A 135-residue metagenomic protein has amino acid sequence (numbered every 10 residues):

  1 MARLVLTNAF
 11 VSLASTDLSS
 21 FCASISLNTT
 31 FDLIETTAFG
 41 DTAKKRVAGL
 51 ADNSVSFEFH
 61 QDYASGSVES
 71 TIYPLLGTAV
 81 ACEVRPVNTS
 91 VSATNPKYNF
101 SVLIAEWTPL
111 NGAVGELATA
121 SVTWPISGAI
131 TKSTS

Functional and structural regions predicted by a protein language model:
M1-Y63, Y98-L117: Solvent-exposed edge beta-strands and adjacent loop segments that serve as assembly or binding interfaces
D41, F57, P86-S92, V114 (+1 more regions): Short C-terminal domain-edge/linker segments immediately following a structured domain
K44, N53, S70, A81 (+2 more regions): Intrinsically disordered, low-complexity, compositionally biased regions/tails
S56-E58, E83, T123-P125: Residues within well-ordered beta-strands of beta-sheet-rich folds
H60-S65, A129-T131: Acidic glycine-/aspartate-rich tracts in secreted/extracellular proteins
S67-A105: Short, acidic/charged, Gly/Pro-enriched secondary-structure junctions
G112-S135: C-terminal or internal capping secondary-structure element at the end of a domain, subdomain, or sheet
